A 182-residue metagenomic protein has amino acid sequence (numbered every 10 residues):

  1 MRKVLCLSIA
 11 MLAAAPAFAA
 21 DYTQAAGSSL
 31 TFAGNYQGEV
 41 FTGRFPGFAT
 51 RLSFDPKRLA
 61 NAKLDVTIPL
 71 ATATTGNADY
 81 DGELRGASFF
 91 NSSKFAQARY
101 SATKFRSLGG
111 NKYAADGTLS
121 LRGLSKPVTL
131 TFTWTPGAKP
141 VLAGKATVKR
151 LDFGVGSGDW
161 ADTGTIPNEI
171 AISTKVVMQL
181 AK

Functional and structural regions predicted by a protein language model:
M1-V4: Positively charged n-region of N-terminal signal peptides that target proteins for export
A14-P16: N-terminal signal peptide c-region/cleavage motif recognized by signal peptidases
F18-K182: Low-complexity, acidic/polar, glycine-enriched regions of mature
